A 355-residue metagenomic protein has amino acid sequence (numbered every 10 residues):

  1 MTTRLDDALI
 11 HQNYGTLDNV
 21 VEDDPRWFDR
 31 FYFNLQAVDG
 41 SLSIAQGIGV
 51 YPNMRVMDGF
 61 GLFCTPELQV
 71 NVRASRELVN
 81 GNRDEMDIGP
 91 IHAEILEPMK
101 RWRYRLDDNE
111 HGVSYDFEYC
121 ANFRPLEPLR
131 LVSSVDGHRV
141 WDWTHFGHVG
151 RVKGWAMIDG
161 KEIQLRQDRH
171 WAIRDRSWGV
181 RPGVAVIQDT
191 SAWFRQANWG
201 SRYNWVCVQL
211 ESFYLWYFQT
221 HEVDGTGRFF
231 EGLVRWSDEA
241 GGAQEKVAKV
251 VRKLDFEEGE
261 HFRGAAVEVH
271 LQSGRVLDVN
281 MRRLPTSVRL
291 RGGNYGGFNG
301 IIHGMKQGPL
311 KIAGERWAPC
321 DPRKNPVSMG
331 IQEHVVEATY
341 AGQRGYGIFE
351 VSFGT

Functional and structural regions predicted by a protein language model:
M1-T355: Structured soluble/peripheral alpha/beta segments that form catalytic or ligand/cofactor-binding pockets
